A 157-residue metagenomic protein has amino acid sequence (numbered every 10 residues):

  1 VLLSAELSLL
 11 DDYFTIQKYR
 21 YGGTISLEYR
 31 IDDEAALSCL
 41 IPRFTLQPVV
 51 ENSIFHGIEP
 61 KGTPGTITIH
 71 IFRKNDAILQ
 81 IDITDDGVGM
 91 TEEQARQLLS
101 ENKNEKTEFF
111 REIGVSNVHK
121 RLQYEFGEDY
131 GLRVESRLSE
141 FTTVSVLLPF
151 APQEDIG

Functional and structural regions predicted by a protein language model:
V1-E135, F141-L147: Two-component histidine phosphotransfer core
E93, D155-G157: Short, charged, solvent-exposed linker or helix-capping segments at domain edges/interfaces that act as flexible hinges
P149-E154: Two-component histidine kinase transmitter core
